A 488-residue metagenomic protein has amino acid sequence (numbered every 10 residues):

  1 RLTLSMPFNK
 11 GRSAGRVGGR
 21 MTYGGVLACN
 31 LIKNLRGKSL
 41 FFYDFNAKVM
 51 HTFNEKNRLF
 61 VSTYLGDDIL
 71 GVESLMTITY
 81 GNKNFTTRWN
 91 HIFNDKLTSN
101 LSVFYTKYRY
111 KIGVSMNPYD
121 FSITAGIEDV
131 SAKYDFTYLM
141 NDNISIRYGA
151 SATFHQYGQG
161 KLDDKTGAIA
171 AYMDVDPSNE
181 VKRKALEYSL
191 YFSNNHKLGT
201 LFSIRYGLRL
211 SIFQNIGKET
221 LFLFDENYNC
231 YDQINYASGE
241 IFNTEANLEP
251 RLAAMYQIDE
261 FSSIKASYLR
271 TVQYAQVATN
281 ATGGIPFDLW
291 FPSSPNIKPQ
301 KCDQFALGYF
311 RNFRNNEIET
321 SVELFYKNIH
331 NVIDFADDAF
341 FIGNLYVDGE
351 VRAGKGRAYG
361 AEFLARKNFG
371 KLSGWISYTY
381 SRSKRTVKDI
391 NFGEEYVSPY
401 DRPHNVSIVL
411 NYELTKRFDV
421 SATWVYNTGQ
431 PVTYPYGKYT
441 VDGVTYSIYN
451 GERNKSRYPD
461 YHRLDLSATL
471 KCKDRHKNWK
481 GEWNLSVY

Functional and structural regions predicted by a protein language model:
R1-T52, F60-Y64, V322: Predominantly transmembrane beta-strands of Gram-negative outer membrane beta-barrel pores used for transport
S5, M50, D303, V397-Y488: Conserved C-terminal beta-signal and adjacent last beta-strands/turns of outer-membrane beta-barrel proteins
F8-A14, E55-K56, D95-T98, N141-S145 (+6 more regions): Short loop/turn motifs that connect adjacent beta-strands in outer-membrane beta-barrel proteins
L40-K161, E319-S321: Outer-membrane beta-barrel domain signature, strongest for Gram-negative TonB-dependent receptors and also present
R109-Y110, Q156-A171, Q214-C230, Y256 (+3 more regions): Surface-exposed extracellular loop regions of Gram-negative outer-membrane beta-barrel proteins, predominantly
D129-K133, N179, E187, P292-K298 (+3 more regions): Outer membrane beta-barrel strand-and-loop segments of large Gram-negative receptors, especially TonB-dependent
R147-S263, Y274, I390: Signature of Gram-negative outer-membrane beta-barrel scaffolds
F325-N328, Y346-Y436: Gram-negative outer-membrane beta-barrel transporters
